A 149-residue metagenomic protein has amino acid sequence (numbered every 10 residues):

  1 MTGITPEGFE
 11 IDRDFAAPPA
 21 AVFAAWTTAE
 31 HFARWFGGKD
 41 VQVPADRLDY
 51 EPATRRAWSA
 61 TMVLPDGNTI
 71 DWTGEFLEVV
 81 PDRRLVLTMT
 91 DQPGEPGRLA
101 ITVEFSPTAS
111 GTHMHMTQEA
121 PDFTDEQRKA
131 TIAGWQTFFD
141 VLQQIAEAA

Functional and structural regions predicted by a protein language model:
M1-Q42: Hydrophobic ligand-binding cavity/cleft-lining segments
T27-T28, G37, P81, D140 (+1 more regions): Residues at helix-coil transition
A33-R34, L48-A53, A57-A109, E119-P121: Hydrophobic-ligand binding "helix-grip"
H113-H115: Well-ordered alpha/beta subsegment
E119-A149: A conserved amphipathic terminal alpha-helix motif
